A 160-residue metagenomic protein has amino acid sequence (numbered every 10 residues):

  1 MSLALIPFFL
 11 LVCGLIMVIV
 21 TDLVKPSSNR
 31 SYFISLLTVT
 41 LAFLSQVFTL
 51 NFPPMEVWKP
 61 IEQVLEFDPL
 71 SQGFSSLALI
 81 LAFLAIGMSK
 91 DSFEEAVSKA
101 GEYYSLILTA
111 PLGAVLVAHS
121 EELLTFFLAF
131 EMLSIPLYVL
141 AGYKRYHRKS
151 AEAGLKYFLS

Functional and structural regions predicted by a protein language model:
M1-S160: Alpha-helical transmembrane segments of multi-pass membrane proteins predominantly involved in bioenergetics
